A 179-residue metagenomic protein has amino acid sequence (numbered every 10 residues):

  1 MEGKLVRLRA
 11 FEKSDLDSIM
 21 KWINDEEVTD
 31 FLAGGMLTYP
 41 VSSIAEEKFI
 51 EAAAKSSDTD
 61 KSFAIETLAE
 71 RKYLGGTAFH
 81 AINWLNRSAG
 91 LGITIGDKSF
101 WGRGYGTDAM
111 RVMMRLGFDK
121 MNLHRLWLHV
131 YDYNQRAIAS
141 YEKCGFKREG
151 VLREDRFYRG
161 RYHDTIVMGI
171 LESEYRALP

Functional and structural regions predicted by a protein language model:
M1-S99, I170-P179: GNAT-family acyltransferases
R71, G104, N134, G160: Conserved G/P- and acidic residue-centered "switch" motifs that form tight phosphate/ATP-binding loops in soluble
A89, Y133, E154-P179: C-terminal "cap" of GNAT-fold acetyltransferases
K98, L128-I138, D155-R159: Conserved beta-strand-loop-alpha-helix junction that forms the acyl-donor binding cleft
G102-L116, I138-K143: Conserved acetyl-CoA-binding loop-helix of GNAT-fold acetyltransferases
D119-H129: Conserved GNAT acetyl-CoA-binding A-motif
Y141, F146, M168: Conserved active-site tyrosine of GNAT-family acetyltransferases
